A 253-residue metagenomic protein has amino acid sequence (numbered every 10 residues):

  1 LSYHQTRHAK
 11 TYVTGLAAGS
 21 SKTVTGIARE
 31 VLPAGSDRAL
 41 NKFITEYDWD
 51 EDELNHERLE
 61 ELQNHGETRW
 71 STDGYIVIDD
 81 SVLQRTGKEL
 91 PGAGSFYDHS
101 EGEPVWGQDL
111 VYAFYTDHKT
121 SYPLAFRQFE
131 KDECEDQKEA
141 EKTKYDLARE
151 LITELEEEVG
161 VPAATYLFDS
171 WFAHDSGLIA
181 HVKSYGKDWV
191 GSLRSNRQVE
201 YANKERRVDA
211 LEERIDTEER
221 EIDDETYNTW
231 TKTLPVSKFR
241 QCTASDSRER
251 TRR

Functional and structural regions predicted by a protein language model:
L1-K10, K138: Basic, short loop/linker segments at the boundary and entry of helix-turn-helix/winged-helix-like folds
H4-Q5, L16-K88, E154, Y185 (+2 more regions): Electropositive nucleic-acid engagement tracts
T11-V13, L110: Non-membrane alpha-helical segments in proteins
R38-K42, S100-A163, R252-R253: Electropositive, glycine- and tryptophan-enriched low-complexity nucleic-acid-binding patches
E46-L124, E130-D132, C242-R248: Active-site-proximal, Lys/Arg-enriched surface segment that forms a nucleic-acid-binding/basic interface patch
K119-F126, E133, Q137, D188-R253: An anionic, glycine-rich sequence signature occurring as long contiguous blocks
E135-A210: Domain-level cores of phosphate- or acyl-group-handling catalytic modules
